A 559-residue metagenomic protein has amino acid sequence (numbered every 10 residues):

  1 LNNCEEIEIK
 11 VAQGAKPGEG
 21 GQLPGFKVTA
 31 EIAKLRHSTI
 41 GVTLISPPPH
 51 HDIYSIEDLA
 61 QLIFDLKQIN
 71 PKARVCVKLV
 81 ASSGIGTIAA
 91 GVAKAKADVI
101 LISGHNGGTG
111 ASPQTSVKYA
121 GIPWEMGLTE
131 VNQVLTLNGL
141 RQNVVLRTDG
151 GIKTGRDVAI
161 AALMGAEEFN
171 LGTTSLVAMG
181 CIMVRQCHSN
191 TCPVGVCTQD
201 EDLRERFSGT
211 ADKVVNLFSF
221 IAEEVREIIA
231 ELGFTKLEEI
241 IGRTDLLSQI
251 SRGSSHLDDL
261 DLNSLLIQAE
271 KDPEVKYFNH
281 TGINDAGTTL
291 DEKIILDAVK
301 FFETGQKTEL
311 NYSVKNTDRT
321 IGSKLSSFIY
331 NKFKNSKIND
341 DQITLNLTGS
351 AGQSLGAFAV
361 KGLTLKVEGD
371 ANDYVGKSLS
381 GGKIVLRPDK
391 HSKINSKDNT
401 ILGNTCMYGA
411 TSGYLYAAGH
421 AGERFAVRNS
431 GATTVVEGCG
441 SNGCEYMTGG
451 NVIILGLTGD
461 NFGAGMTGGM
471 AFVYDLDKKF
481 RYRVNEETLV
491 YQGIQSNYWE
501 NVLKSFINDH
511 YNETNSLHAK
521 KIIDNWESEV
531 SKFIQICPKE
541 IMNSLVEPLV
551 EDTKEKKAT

Functional and structural regions predicted by a protein language model:
L1, G20, K27, P47-D58 (+14 more regions): Catalytic cores of large soluble enzymes that bind and process phosphate-bearing ligands
L1-D149, T154-M183, N190-T198, L237 (+4 more regions): Alpha/beta enzyme core
L1-I40, G165-N263, Q268, L476-R481 (+2 more regions): Mobile "lid/hinge" segments at catalytic clefts and subdomain interfaces of large enzymes
I63, V225, V530: Generic structural marker for isolated residues within well-ordered, non-membrane alpha-helices of soluble domains
N70, N132-L135, G139, V225 (+3 more regions): Alpha-helix capping/termination and helix-coil
L79-T87, V145-R156, A178, F234-I250 (+6 more regions): A glycine-rich phosphate-binding loop feature that marks nucleotide/adenosyl-phosphate handling sites
L203-R204, V215, I228-L232, I241-T244 (+1 more regions): Long, distal/terminal scaffolding or interaction modules with repetitive or compositionally biased sequence
